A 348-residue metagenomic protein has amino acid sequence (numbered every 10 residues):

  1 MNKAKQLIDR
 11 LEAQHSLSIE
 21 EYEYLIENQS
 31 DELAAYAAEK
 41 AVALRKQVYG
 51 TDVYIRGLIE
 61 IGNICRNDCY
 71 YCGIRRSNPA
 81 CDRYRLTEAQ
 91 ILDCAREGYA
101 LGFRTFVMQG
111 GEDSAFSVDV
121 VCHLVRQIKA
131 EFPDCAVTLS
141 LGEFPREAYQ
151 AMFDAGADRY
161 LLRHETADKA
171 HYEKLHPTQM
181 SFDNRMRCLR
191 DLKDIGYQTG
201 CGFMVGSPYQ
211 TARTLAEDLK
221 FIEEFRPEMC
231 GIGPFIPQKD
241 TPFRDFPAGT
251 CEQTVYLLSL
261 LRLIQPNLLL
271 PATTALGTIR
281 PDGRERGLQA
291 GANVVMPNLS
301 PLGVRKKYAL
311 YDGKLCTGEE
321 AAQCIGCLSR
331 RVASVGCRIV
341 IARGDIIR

Functional and structural regions predicted by a protein language model:
M1-S30, Y99, E223-R348: Auxiliary Fe-S-binding modules of radical SAM enzymes
Q14, A41, C69, M108 (+5 more regions): Conserved, mostly hydrophobic/aromatic
S16-V53: An N-cap/entry alpha-helix motif that binds or orients negatively charged groups
Y49-A89: Canonical Radical SAM [4Fe-4S] cluster-binding loop centered on the CxxxCxxC motif and its immediate flanking residues
G57, A95, C122-R126, Y149 (+6 more regions): Generic structural signal for well-ordered alpha-helices, preferentially at hydrophobic/aromatic core positions
I59-I61, E112-S114, L141-P145, T166-D168 (+5 more regions): Active-site-proximal loop/turn and secondary-structure-junction residues that shape catalytic pockets, frequently
R76-L92, G98-D119, L124-V125, K129-L189 (+2 more regions): Core AdoMet radical
P145-M152, P208-I222, T278-Q289: Catalytic cores of alpha/beta
